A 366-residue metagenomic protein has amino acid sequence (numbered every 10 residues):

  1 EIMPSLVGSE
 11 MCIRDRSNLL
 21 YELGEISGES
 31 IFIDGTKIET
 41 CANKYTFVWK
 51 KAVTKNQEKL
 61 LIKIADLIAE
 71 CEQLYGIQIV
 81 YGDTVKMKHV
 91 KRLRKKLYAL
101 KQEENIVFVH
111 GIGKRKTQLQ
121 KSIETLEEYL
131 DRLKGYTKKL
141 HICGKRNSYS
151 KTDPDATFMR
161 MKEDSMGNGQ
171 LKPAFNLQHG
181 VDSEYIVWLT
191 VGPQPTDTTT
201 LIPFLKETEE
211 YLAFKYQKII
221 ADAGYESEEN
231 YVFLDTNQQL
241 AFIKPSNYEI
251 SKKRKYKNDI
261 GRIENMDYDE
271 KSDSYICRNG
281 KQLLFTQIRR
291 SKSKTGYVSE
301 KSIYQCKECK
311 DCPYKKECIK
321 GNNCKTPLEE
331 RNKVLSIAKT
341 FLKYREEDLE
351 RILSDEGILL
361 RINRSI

Functional and structural regions predicted by a protein language model:
E1-G8: Single conserved hydrophobic/aromatic residue that forms the stacking wall/gate of nucleotide- or nucleobase-binding
S9-I366: Anion-binding and metal-coordination hotspots
